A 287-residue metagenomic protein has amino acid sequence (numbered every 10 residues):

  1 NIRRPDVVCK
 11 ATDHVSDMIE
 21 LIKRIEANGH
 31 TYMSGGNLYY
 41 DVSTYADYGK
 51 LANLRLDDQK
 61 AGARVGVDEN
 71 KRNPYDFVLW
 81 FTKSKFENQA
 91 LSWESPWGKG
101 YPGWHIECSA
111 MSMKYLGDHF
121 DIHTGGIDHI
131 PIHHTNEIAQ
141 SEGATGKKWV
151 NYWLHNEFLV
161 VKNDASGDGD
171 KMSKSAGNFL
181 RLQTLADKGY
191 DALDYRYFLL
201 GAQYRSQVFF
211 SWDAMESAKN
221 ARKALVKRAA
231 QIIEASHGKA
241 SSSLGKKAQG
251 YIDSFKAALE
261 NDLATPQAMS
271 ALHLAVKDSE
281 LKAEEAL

Functional and structural regions predicted by a protein language model:
N1, A230-K239: Conserved, charged catalytic cores of large soluble enzymes
N1-I2, L21: N-terminal, positively charged nucleic-acid-binding surface of large information/translation enzymes
I2-A11: Divalent metal-dependent hydrolysis catalytic cores, especially in the metallo-beta-lactamase
D6, S34-L38, W153-E157, F198-L199 (+2 more regions): Short coil/turn segments at secondary-structure boundaries
V15-Q231: Alpha-helical recognition segments enriched in aromatics with Gly/Pro capping that present substrate-recognition
R181-D187, D213, S236-S243, K256-N261: A ubiquitous short alpha-helical element
S242, K246-L287: C-terminal low-complexity, glycine/proline- and small-hydrophobic-enriched intrinsically disordered tails that act as
